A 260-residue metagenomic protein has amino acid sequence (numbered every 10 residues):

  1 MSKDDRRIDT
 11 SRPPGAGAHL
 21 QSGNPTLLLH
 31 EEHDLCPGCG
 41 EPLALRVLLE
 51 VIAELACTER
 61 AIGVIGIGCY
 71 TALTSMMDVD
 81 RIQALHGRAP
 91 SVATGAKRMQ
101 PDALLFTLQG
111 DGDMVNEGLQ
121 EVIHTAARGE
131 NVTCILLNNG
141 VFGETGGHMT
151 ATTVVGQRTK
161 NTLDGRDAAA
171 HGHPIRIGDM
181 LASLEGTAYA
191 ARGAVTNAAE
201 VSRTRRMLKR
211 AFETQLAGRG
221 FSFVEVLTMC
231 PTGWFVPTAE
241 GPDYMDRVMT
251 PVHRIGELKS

Functional and structural regions predicted by a protein language model:
S2-A103, A217: Thiamine diphosphate
C36-P37, D80-R81, Q109-D111, R166 (+1 more regions): A generic structural signal for short
I67-G143, R206-R210: Thiamine diphosphate
N116-T133, L137, V141-S260: Glycine-rich ThDP/TPP pyrophosphate-binding loop and its adjacent helix/strand module within ThDP-dependent enzymes
